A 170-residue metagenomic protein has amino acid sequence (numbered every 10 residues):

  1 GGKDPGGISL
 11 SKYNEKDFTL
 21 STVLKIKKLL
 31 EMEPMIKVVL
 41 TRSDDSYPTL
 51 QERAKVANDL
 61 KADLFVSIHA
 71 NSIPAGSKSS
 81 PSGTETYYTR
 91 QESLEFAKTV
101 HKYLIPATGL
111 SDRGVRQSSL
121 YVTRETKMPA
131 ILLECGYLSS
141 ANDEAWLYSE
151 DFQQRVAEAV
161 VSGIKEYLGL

Functional and structural regions predicted by a protein language model:
G1-A54, L60-A62, P74-A75, P81-S82: Active-site histidine-acidic residue metal-binding/catalytic motifs, centered on HxH/HExxH-like signatures
G1-D4, S43-P48, A70-G76, Q91-L94 (+3 more regions): Solvent-exposed loop/turn segments at secondary-structure junctions within structured extracellular/periplasmic domains
K12-E15, T19, S46, T89-S93 (+2 more regions): Alpha-helix initiation/capping motif
K16-M32, K55, D59, L94 (+6 more regions): Solvent-exposed, polar/charged alpha-helical surfaces in well-ordered, non-transmembrane soluble domains, broadly
I26-L30, P34, R42, K61 (+6 more regions): Sec/Tat-exported extracytoplasmic proteins
P48-L64, Y121-L132: Short, electropositive alpha-helical surface patch
S67, P74-A75, E85-Y87, G114-L170: Active-site-adjacent mobile loop/cap segments within catalytic or ligand-binding domains
S79-E95: A short, gly/pro- and small-residue-rich
